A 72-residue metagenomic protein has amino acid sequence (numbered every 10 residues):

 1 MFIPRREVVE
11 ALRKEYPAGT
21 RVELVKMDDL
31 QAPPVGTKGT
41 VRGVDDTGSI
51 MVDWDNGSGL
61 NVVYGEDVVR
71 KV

Functional and structural regions predicted by a protein language model:
F2-V72: Basic/aromatic-rich interaction segments and small domains that mediate binding to polyanionic partners
